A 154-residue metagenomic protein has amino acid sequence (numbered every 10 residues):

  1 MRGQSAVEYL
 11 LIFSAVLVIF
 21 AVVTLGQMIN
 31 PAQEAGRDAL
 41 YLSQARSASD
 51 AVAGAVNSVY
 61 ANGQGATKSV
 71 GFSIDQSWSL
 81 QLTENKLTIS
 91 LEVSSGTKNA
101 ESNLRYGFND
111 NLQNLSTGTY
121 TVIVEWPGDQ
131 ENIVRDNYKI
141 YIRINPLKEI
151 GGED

Functional and structural regions predicted by a protein language model:
M1-Q27: N-terminal single-pass transmembrane signal-anchor helix
T24-D154: N-terminal export/assembly leader peptides and their processing motifs that target proteins to secretory
